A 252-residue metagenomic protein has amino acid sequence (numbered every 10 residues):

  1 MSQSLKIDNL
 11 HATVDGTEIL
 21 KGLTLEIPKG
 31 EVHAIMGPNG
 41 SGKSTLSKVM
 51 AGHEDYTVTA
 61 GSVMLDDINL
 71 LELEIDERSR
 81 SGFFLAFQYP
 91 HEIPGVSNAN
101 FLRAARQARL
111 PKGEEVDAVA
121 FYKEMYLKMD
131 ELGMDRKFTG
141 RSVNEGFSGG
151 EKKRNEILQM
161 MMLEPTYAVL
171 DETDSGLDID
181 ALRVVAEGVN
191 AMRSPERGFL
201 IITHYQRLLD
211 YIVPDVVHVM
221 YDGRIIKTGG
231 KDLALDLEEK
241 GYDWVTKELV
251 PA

Functional and structural regions predicted by a protein language model:
L5-I7, L20: Conserved structural motif at the start of ABC-family nucleotide-binding domains
M36-P38: The feature captures the beta-strand-to-loop junction immediately N-terminal to the Walker
S62-R78, N144: ABC ATPase NBD Q-loop/coupling interface
H91-T166: ABC-family P-loop ATPase nucleotide-binding domains
E172-T173, D180: Walker B catalytic motif
L182-P195: Helical segment within the ABC ATPase nucleotide-binding domain
M220, R224-K247: Conserved beta-strand-loop-alpha-helix hinge in the C-terminal portion of ABC ATPase nucleotide-binding domains
